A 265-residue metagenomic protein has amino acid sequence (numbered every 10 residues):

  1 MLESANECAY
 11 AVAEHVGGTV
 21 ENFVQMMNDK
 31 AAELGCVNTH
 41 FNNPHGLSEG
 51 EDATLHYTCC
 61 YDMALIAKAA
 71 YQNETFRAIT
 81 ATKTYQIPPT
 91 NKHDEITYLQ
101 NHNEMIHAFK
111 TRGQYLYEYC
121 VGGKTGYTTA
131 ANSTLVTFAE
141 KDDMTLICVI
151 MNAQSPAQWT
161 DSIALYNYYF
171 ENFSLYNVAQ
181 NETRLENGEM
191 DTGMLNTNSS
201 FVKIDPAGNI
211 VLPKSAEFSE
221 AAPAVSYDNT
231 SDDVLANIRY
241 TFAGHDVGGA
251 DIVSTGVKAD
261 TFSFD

Functional and structural regions predicted by a protein language model:
M1-A5, V12-V16, N42-G46, I79-K83 (+2 more regions): Active-site-proximal beta-strand/loop segments in catalytic clefts of secreted hydrolases
L2, A32, L99: Cell-wall glycan
L2-A9, H56-C60: Short alpha-helical patches at coil-to-helix transitions and adjacent helical residues in well-structured domains
S4, T19, F23, A157: Catalytic cores of large soluble enzymes that bind and process phosphate-bearing ligands
Y10, N28, Y119: Short glycine-/small-residue-rich flexible loop motifs, especially phosphate/cofactor-binding loops
E14-T75: Mid-domain, small-residue-enriched loop/turn segments at the edges of structured enzyme/sensor domains
C36, T54-D265: Domain-terminus/edge residues, biased toward the C-terminal soluble/receptor-binding domains of extracytoplasmic
